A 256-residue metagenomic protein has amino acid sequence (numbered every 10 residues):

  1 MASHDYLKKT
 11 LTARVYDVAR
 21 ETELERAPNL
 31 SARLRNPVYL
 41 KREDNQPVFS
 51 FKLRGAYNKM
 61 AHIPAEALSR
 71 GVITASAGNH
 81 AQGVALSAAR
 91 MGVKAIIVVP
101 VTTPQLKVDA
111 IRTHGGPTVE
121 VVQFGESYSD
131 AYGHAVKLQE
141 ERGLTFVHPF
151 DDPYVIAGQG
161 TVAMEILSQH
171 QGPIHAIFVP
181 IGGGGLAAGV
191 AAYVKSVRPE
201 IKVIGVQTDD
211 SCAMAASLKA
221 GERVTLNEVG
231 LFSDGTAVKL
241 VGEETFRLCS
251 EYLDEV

Functional and structural regions predicted by a protein language model:
M1-V256: PLP-dependent amino-acid enzyme catalytic core
